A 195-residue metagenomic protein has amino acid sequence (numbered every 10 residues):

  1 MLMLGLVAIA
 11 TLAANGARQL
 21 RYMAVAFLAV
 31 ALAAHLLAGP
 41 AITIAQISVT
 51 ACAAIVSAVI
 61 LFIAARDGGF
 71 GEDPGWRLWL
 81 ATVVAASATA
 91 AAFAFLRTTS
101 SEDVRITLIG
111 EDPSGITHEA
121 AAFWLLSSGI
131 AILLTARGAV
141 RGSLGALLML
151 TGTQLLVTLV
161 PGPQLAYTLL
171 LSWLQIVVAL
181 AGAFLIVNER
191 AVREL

Functional and structural regions predicted by a protein language model:
M1-L195: Alpha-helical transmembrane segments of multi-pass membrane proteins predominantly involved in bioenergetics
